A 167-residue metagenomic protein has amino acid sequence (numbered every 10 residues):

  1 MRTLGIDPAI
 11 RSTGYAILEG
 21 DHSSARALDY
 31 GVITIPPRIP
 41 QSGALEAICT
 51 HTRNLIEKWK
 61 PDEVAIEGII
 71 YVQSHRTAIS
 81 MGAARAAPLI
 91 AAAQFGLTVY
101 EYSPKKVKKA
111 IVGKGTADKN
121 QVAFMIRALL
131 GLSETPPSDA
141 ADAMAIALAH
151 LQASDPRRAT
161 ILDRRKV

Functional and structural regions predicted by a protein language model:
M1-V167: Phosphate- and other anionic-substrate recognition elements at nucleic-acid/protein interfaces
